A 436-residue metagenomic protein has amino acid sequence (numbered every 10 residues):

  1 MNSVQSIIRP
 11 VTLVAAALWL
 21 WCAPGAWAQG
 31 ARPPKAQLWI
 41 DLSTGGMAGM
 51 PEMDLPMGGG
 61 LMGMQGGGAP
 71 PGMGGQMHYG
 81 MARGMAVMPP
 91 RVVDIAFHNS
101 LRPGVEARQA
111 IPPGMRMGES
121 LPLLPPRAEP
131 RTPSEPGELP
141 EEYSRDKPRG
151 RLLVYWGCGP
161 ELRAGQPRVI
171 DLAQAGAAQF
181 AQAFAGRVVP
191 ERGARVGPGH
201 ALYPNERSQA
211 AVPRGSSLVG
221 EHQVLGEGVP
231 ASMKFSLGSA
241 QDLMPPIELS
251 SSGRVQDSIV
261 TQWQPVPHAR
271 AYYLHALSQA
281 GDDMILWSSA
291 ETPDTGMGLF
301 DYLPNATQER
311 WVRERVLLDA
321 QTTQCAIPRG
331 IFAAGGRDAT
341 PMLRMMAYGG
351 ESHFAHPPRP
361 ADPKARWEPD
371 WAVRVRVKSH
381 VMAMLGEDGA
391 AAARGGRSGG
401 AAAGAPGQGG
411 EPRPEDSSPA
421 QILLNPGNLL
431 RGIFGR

Functional and structural regions predicted by a protein language model:
M1-V14: Bacterial N-terminal signal peptides that target proteins for export
V11-A23: Bacterial N-terminal signal peptides
P24-A28: Sec/Tat signal peptide C-region and signal peptidase I cleavage site
R32-E206: Solvent-exposed N-terminal domain segments of exported/luminal and surface proteins
R207-M233, D338-G350: Short, aromatic- and glycine-rich surface loops/edge beta-strands on solvent-exposed regions
P230-L243: Proline/serine/threonine-rich low-complexity linkers at boundaries of modular beta-sandwich domains
D257-T261: Structural beta-strand segments of beta-rich domains
Q262, P267-A271, A280-R436: Hydrophilic extracytoplasmic domains
